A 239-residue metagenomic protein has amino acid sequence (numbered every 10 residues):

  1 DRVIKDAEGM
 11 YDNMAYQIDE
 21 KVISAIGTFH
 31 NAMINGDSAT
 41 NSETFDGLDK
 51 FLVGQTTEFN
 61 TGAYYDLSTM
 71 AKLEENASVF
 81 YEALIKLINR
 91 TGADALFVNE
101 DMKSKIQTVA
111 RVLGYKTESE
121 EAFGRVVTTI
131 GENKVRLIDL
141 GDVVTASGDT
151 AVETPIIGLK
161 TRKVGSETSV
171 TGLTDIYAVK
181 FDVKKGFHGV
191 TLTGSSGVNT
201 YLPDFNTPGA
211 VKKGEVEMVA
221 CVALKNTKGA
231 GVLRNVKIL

Functional and structural regions predicted by a protein language model:
D1-A7: Short acidic, glycine/tyrosine-flanked loop/strand segments centered on an H-E-D-like triad
K5, D12, F45-E82, K103-L239: Sequence/fold signature of self-assembling virion shell proteins
M14-Q17, A25: Stable alpha-helical elements in mature extracytoplasmic
A25-F29, M33, T56, T91 (+1 more regions): Sec/Tat-exported extracytoplasmic proteins
H30-D46: Short, glycine/acidic-rich hinge or "gate" loops at secondary-structure transitions that mediate conformational
K86, R90-T91, K105-I106: A long, low-hydrophobicity, low-complexity, charged/polar interaction segment common in nuclear/chromatin-associated
A93-M102: Beta-edge loop/turn motif
